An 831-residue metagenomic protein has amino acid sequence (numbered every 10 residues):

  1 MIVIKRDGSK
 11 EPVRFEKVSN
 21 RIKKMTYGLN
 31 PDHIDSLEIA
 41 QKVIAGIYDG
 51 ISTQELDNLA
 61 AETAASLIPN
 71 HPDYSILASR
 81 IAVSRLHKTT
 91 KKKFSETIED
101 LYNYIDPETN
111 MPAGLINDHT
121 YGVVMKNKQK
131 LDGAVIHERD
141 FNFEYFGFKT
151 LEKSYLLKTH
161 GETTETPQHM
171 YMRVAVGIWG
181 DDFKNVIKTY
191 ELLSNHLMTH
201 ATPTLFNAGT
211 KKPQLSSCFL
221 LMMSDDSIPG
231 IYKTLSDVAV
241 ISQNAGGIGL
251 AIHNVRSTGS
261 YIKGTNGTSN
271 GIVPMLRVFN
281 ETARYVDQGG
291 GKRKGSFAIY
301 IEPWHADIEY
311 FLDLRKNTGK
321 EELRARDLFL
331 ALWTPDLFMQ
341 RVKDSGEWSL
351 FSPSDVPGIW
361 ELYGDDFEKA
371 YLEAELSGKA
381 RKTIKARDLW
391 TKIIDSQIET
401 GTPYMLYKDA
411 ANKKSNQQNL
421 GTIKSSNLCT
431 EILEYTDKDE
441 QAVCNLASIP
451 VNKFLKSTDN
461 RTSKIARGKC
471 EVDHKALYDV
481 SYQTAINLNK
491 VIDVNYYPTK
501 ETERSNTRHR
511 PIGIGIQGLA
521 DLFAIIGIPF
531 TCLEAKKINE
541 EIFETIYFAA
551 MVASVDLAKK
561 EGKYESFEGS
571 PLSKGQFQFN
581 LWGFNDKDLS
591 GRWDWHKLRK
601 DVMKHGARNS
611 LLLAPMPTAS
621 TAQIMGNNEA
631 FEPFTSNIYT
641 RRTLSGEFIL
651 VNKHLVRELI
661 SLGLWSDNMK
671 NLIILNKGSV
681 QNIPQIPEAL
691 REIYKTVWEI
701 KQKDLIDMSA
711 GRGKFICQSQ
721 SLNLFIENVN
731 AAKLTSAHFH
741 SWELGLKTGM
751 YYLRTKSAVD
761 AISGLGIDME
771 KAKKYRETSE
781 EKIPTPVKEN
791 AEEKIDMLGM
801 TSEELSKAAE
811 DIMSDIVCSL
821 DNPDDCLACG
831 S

Functional and structural regions predicted by a protein language model:
S9, D32-M172: Core nucleic-acid recognition elements
V18-M25, Y232-I241, R256, G267-N280 (+8 more regions): Extended active-site and interfacial segments that coordinate phosphate-rich ligands in large catalytic machineries
I51, S66, N142-L156, S194-A208 (+5 more regions): Core structural elements
L59, P69, K93, R139-R284: Long, structured ligand/cofactor-binding scaffold of large enzymes
R85-T90, F94-H137, S216-S463, R467-H474 (+4 more regions): Active-site cavity-forming subdomains of large catalytic enzyme subunits
T120, V124-T150, T430-T436, L488-D493 (+3 more regions): Catalytic alpha/beta core of large soluble enzyme barrels
V480-E503, T507, P511, P529-T618 (+4 more regions): Internal maturation/activation junctions in enzymes
S763-S831: Acidic, low-complexity intrinsically disordered tails
